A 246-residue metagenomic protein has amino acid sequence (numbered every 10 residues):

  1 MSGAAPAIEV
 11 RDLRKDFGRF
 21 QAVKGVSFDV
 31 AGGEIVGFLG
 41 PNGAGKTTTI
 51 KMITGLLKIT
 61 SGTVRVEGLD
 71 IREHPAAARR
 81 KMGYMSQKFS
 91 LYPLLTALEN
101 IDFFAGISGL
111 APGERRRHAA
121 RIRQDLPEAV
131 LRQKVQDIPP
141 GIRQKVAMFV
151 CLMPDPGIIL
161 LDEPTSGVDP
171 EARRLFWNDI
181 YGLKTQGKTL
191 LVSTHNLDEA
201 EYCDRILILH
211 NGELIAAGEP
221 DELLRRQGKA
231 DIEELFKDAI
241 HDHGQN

Functional and structural regions predicted by a protein language model:
G62-E73, A77-A78: Conserved ABC transporter NBD signature motif
P112-G113, A119-P139: Conserved ABC nucleotide-binding domain
I159-E163: Catalytic Walker B motif of ABC-type/P-loop ATPase nucleotide-binding domains
A217-G218: ABC ATPase "signature
